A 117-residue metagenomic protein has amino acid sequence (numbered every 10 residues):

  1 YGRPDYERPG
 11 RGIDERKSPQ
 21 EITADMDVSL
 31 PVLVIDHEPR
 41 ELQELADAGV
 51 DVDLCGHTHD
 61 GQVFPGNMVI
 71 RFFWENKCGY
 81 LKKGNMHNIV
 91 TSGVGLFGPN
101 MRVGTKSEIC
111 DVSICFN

Functional and structural regions predicted by a protein language model:
Y1-N117: Soluble catalytic domains of enzymes that build or remodel membrane lipids, polysaccharides, and related
